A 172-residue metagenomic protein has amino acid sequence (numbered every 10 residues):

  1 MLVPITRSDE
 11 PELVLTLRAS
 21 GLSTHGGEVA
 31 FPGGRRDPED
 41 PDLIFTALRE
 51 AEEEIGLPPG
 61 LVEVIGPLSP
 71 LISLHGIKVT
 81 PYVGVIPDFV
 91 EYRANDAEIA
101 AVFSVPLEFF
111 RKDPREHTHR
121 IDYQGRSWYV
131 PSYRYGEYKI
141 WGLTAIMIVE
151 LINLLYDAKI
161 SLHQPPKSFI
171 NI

Functional and structural regions predicted by a protein language model:
M1-F31: N-terminal strand-loop-strand
L2-P4, T144, I148-L151: Buried hydrophobic packing segments
T16, T46, T144: Ser/Thr-centric signal marking residues that sit in or immediately flank functional binding/regulatory motifs
G21, R35-G136, I140, V149-I172: Unchanged
V29, R35-R36, T144: Gly/Ser/Thr-rich beta-alpha loop segments that engage phosphate groups in nucleotides
